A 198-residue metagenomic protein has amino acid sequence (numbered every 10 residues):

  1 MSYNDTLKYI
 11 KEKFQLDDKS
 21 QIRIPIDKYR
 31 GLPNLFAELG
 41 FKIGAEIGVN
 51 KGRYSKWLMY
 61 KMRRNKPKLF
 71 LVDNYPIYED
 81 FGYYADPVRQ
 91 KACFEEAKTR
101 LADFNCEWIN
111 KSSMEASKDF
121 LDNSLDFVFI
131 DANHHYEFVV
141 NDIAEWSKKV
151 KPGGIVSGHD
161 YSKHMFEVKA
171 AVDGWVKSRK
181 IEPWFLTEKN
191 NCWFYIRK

Functional and structural regions predicted by a protein language model:
S2-G40: Class I SAM-dependent methyltransferase Rossmann-like catalytic core, especially the SAM/SAH-binding loop
Y9, Y29-K198: S-adenosylmethionine/decaboxylated-SAM
